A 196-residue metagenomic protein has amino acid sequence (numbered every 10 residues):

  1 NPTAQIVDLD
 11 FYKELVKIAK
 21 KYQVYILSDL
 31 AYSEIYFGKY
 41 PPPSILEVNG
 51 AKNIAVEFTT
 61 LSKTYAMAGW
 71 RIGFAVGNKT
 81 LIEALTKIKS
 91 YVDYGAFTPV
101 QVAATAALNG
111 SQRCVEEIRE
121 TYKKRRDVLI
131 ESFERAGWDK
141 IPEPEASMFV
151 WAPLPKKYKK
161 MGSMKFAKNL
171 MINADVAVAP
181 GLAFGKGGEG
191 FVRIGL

Functional and structural regions predicted by a protein language model:
N1-L196: PLP-dependent class I/II
